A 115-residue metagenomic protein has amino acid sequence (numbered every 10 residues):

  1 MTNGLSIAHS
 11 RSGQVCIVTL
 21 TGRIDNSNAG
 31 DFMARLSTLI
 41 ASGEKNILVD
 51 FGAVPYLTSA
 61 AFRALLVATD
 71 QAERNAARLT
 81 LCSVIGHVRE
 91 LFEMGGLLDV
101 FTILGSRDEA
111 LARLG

Functional and structural regions predicted by a protein language model:
M1-T19: Short beta-strand/loop segment at the start of cytosolic alpha/beta domains
T21, R107: Residues at the C-termini of beta-strands that transition into short coil/loop
R23-F101: Amphipathic alpha-helical interaction surfaces in cytosolic regulatory modules
G86, D108-E109: Acidic phosphotransfer microenvironment of two-component signaling modules
T102-S106: Short acidic-hydrophobic, aromatic-tinged amphipathic segments that line or gate anion-handling sites
L111-G115: Short hydrophobic/aromatic patches at helix-to-coil boundaries
